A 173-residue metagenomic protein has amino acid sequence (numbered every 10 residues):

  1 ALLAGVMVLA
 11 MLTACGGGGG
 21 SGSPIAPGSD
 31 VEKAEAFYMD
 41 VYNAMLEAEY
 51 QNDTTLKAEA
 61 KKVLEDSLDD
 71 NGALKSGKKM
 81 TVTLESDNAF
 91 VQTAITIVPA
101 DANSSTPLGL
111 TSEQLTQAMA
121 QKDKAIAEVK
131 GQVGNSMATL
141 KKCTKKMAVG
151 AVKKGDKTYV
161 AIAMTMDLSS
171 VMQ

Functional and structural regions predicted by a protein language model:
A1-M7: Sec-dependent signal peptide hydrophobic core
A10-A14: C-terminal motif of bacterial Sec signal peptides marking the signal peptidase cleavage site
G16-G19: Bacterial signal peptide processing site
S21-F90, S136, L140-M147: Short, well-ordered surface patches within globular domains
S86-Q173: A well-ordered secondary-structure block
